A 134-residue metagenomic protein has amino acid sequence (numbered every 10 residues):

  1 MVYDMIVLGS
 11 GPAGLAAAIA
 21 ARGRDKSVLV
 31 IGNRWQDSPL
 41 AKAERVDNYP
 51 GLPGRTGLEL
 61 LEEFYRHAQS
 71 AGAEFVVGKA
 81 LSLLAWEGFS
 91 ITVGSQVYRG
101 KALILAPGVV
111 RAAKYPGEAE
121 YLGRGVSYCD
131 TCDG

Functional and structural regions predicted by a protein language model:
M1-I6, F75-G134: FAD-binding core/adjacent interface of flavoenzyme oxidoreductases
Y3-E63, H67-Q69: Beta1-alpha1 glycine-rich phosphate/pyrophosphate-binding loop at the start of Rossmann-like nucleotide-binding domains
